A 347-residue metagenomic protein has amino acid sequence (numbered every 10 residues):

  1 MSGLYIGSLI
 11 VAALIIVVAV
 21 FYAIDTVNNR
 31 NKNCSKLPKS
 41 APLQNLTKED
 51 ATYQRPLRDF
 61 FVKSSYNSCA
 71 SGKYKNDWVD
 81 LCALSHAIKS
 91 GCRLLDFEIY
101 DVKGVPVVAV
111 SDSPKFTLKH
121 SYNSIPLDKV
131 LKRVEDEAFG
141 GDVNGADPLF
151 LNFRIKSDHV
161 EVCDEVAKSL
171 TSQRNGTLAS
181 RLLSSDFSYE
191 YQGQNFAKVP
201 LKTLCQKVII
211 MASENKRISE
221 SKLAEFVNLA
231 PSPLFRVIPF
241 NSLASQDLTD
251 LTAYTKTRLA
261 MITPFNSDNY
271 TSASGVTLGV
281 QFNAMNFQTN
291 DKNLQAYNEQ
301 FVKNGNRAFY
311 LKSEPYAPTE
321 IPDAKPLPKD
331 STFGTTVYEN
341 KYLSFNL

Functional and structural regions predicted by a protein language model:
S2-L94, Y100-L347: Long, acidic (Asp/Glu-rich), low-complexity accessory segments flanking structured domains
